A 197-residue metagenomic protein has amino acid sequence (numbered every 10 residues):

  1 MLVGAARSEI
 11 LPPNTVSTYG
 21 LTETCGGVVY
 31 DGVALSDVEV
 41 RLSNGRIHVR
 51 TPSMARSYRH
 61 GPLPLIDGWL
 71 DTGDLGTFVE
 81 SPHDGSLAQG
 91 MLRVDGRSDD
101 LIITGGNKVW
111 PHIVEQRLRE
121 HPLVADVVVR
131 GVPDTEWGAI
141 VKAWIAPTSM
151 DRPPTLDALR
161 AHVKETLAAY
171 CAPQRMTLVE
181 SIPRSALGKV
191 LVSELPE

Functional and structural regions predicted by a protein language model:
M1-G32, E39-R41: Gly/Ser/Thr-rich phosphate-binding loop
L2, V129, T177-L178: Hydrophobic/anchoring residues in structured secondary elements
V29-G32, S43, V79, A146: Short beta-strand-to-turn element immediately C-terminal to the catalytic PLP-Schiff-base lysine in fold type I
V33-S36, R41-D71, N107-V109: Conserved ATP/PPi-binding loop(s) of AMP-dependent carboxylate-activating enzymes
N44, Q89, S185-L187: Residue-level recognition of short loop/turn positions
T51, G73-C171, E194: AMP-binding/adenylate-forming catalytic core of the ANL superfamily
L167-V190: AMP-binding/adenylate-forming catalytic domain of the ANL superfamily
K189-E197: Phosphopantetheine-dependent thiolation modules in NRPS/PKS and related acyl-activating systems
